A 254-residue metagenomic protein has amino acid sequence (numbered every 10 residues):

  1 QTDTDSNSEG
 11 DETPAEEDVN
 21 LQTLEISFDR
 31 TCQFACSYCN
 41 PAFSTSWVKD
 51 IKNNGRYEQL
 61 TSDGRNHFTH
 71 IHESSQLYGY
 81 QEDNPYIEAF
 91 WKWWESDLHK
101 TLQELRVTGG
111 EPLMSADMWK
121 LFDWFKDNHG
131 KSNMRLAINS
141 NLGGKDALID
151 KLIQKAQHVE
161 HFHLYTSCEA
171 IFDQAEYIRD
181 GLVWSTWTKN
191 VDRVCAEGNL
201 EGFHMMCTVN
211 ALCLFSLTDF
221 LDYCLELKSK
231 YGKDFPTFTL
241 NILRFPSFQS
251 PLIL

Functional and structural regions predicted by a protein language model:
Q1-Q22, F34, Y38, A42-T45: Flexible, acidic/Gly-rich N-terminal and inter-domain linker regions that tether and position cofactor-handling modules
N7-E17, E82-S96, D146: A Trp-anchored, charged/polar loop motif used as the substrate-binding/catalytic surface of acyl/ester-handling
L21-T31, A42-Y86, K100-A116, N128-L148 (+3 more regions): Core AdoMet radical
L24, F90-W93, L121, W187-N190 (+2 more regions): Alpha-helical packing segments of well-folded alpha/beta enzyme cores
W119-D123, D146-K155, S216-T218: Distinct, well-ordered alpha-helical segments
W124-G130, E197-G198: Short, acidic, metal-binding catalytic loop of nucleotide-sugar glycosyltransferases
A211-L227: Catalytic cores of alpha/beta
